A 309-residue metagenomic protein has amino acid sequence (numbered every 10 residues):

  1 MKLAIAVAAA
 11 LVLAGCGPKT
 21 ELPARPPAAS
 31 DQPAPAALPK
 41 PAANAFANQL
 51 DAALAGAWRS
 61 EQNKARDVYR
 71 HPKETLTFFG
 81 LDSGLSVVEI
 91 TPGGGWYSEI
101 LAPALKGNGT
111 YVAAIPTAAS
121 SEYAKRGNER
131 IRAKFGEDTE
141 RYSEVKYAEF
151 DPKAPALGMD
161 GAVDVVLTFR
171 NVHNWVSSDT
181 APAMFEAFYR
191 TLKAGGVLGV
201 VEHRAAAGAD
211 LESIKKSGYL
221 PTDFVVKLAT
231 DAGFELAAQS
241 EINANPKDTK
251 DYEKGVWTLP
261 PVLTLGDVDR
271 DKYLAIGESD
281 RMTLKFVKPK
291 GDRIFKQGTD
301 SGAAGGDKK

Functional and structural regions predicted by a protein language model:
L13-G15: C-terminal motif of bacterial Sec signal peptides marking the signal peptidase cleavage site
G17-K19: Bacterial signal peptide processing site
F46-S83: Class I SAM-dependent methyltransferase Rossmann-like catalytic core, especially the SAM/SAH-binding loop
D82-G93: Conserved class I S-adenosyl-L-methionine
A102-P103, A181-A194: A short glycine-rich, Lys/Arg-flanked "PGG" loop and its adjoining helix->strand segment in the class I
V112-A113, G195-R204: Conserved beta-strand signature within the Rossmann-like core of class I S-adenosyl-L-methionine
A156-V166: A short acidic, Gly/Pro-enriched loop at the edge of an enzyme's catalytic core that lines a small-molecule cofactor
Y273-K309: C-terminal lobe and adjacent flexible extensions of AdoMet/dcAdoMet transferase-like proteins
